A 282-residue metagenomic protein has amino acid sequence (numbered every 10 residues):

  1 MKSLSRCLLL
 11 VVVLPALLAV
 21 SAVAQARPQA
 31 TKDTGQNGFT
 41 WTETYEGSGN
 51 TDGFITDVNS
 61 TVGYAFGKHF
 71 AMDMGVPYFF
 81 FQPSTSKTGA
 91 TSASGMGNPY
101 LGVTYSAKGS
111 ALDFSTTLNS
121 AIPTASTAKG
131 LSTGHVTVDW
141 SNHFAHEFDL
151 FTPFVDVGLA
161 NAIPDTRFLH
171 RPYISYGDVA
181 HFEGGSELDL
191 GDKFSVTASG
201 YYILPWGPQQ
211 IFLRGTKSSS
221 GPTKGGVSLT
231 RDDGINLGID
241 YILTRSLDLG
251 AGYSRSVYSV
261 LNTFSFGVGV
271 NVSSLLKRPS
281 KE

Functional and structural regions predicted by a protein language model:
V20-D52, T104, L275-E282: Outer-membrane beta-barrel biogenesis signature
N37-E43, M72-M74, L101, F114-L118 (+7 more regions): Transmembrane beta-strands of outer-membrane beta-barrel proteins
T40, P83-T85, Y176, H181 (+1 more regions): Outer membrane beta-barrel transmembrane domains
E43-G49, V76-Q82, A107, S120-S126 (+5 more regions): Transmembrane beta-strands of outer-membrane beta-barrel pores
E46-S48, S84-T91, A125-G130, R167-Y173 (+3 more regions): Extracellular loop and loop/strand-boundary signature of outer-membrane beta-barrel proteins
D52-V58, A93-P99, S132-V138, I174-F182 (+2 more regions): Residues that define the transmembrane beta-barrel architecture of outer-membrane proteins
T61-G63, T104-S106, S141-E147, F154 (+3 more regions): Transmembrane beta-barrel domains of outer membrane proteins
K68, M72, G109-L112, D149-L150 (+3 more regions): Short coil turns and loop connectors of transmembrane beta-barrels in diderm outer membranes and organellar homologs
